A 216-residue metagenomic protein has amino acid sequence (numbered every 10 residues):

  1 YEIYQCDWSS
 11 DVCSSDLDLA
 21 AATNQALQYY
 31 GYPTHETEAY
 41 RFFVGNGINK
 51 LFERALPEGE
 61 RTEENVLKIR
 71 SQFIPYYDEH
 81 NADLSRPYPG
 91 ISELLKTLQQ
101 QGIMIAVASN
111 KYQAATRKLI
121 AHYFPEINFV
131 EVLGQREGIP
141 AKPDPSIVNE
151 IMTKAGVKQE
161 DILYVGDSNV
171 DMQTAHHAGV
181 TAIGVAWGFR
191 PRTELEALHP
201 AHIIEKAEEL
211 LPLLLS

Functional and structural regions predicted by a protein language model:
Y1-V12: Single conserved hydrophobic/aromatic residue that forms the stacking wall/gate of nucleotide- or nucleobase-binding
S10-E93, Q100-Q101, A114-R117: N-terminal helical cap/lid subdomain that shapes the substrate entry/recognition surface in HAD-like hydrolases
D83-R86, Y112-V165, N169-A178, R192-E196: Substrate-recognition "cap/lid" segment bordering the active-site pocket of phosphatases
V180, H199-P200: As written
A186: Nucleotide-sugar donor-binding loop of glycosyltransferases
H202-K206: Short acidic-hydrophobic, aromatic-tinged amphipathic segments that line or gate anion-handling sites
